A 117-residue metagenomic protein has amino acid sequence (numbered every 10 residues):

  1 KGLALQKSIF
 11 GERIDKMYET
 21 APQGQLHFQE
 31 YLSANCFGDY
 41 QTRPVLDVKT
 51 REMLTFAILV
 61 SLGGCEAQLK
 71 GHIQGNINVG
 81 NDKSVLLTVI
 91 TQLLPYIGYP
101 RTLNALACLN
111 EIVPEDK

Functional and structural regions predicted by a protein language model:
K1-V48, N78, L94, P100-K117: Acidic, glycine/proline-rich low-complexity segments that act as flexible tails and inter-domain linkers
G11, L59, N81: Residue-level marker of positions within ordered structural domains that often coincide with functionally constrained
S33-F37, S84-V89: Short, charged low-complexity intrinsically disordered segments located at boundaries of structured domains
C36, I58-C65, G98: Short alpha-helix boundary/capping elements
P44, A57-G63, N76: Short, glycine/charged-rich beta-strand-loop motifs at protein surfaces that mediate ligand recognition and catalysis
T50-V60, L69, V89-L93: Short, structured motif recognition centered on aromatic/hydrophobic residues
G63-T88, P100-P114: Extended intrinsically disordered, low-complexity coil regions enriched in Ser, Thr, Gly, Ala and often Pro
